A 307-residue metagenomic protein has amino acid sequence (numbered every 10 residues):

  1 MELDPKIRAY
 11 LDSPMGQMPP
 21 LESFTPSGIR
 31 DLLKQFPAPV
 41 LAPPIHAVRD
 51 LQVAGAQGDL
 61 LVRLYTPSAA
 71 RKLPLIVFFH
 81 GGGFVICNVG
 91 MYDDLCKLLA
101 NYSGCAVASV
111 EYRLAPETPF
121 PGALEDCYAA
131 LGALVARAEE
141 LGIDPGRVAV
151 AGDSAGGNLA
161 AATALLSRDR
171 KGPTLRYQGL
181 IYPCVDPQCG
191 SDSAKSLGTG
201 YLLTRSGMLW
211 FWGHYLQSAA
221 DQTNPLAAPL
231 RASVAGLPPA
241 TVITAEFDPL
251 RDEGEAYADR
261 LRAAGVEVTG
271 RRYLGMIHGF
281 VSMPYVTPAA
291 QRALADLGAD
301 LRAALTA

Functional and structural regions predicted by a protein language model:
M1-L64, L305-A307: A glycine/proline-hinged amphipathic helix-loop "lid/cap" segment that gates access to hydrophobic ligand pockets
A54, V62-K72, L230-V234: Short beta-strand-to-loop junctions in surface cap/lid or active-site-entrance loops
K72-G81: Short beta-strand element of the alpha/beta-hydrolase
G90-S109: Short amphipathic alpha-helix adjacent to the substrate-entry channel of hydrolases
T118-E140, L297: Alpha/beta-hydrolase active-site loop
V135-A149, R170: Gly/Ser-rich "nucleophile elbow"/oxyanion-hole loop immediately N-terminal to the catalytic nucleophile in hydrolases
P145-G146, A161-A307: Alpha/beta hydrolase fold serine-hydrolase catalytic domain that processes acyl esters and thioesters
G152, G156, A160: Gly/Ala-rich beta-loop-alpha elbow adjacent to hydrolase catalytic centers
